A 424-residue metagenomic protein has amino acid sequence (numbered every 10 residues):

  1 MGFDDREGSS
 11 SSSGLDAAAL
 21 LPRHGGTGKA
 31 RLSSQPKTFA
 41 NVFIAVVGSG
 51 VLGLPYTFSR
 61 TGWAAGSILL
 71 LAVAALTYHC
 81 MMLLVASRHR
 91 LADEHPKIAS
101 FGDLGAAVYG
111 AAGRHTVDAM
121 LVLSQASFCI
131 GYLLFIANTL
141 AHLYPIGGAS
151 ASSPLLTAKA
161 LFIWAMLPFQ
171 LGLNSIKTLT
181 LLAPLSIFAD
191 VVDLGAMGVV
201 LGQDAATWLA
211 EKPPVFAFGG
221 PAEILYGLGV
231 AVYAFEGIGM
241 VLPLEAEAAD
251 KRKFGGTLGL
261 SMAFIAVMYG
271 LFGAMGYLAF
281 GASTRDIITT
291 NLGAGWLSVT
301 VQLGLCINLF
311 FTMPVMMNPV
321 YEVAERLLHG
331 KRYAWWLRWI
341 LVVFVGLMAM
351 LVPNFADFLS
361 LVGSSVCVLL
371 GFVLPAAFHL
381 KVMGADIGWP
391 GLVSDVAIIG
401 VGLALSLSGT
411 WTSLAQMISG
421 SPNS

Functional and structural regions predicted by a protein language model:
M1-G53, T77-M82, I98: Membrane-interface "cap" regions at the ends of multi-pass membrane proteins
F3-D4, L21, A30-R31, P36 (+6 more regions): Membrane-interfacial loop- and helix-cap regions that link adjacent transmembrane helices in polytopic membrane proteins
Q35-L52, W164-L167, V230-G237, L403-L405: The first (N-terminal) embedded transmembrane alpha-helix
S49, A74-A86, M166-S175, P375: Central hydrophobic cores of alpha-helical transmembrane segments in multi-pass inner-membrane proteins across all
L54-W63, L179-T180, D357: Short, hydrophobic transmembrane alpha-helix segments
T57, G172-S175, M348-P353: Hydrophobic alpha-helical transmembrane segments
T57-R90, E94-H95: Extracellular loop-to-transmembrane helix junctions
A65-G66, L181, K253-G256: Residue-level recognition of membrane-helix boundary sites in multi-pass small-molecule transporters
